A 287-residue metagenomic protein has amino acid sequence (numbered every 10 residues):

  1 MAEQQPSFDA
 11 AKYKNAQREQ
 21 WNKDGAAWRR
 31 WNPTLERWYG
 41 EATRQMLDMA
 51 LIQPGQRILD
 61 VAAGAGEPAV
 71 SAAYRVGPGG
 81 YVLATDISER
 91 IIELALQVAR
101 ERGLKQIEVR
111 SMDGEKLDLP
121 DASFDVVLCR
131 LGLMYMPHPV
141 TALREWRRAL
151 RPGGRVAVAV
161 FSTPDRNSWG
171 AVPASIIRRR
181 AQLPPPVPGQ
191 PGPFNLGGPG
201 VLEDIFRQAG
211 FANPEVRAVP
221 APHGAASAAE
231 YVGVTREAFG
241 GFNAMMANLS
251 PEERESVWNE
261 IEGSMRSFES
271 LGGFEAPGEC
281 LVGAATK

Functional and structural regions predicted by a protein language model:
E3-Q17, A27, W31-Y39, E67 (+1 more regions): Conserved Class I S-adenosyl-L-methionine
R37-Q56, S71: Conserved alpha-helix/loop element of class I SAM-dependent methyltransferases that forms part of the SAM/SAH-binding
A50-I52, V76, L150: A generic alpha-to-beta junction signature in SAM-dependent methyltransferases
R57-L117, V126, T141: Class I SAM-dependent methyltransferase SAM/SAH-binding core
L59, S123-L131, A157, C280: Short SAM/SAH-binding signature in class I
V76, A99, I177, F206 (+2 more regions): Conserved hydrophobic residues forming the short capping helix/wall of the S-adenosyl-L-methionine
D125-P139, S162: A short SAM/SAH-binding and catalytic strip from SAM-dependent methyltransferases
V140, R147-S227: Conserved catalytic/acceptor-binding region of the Class I
